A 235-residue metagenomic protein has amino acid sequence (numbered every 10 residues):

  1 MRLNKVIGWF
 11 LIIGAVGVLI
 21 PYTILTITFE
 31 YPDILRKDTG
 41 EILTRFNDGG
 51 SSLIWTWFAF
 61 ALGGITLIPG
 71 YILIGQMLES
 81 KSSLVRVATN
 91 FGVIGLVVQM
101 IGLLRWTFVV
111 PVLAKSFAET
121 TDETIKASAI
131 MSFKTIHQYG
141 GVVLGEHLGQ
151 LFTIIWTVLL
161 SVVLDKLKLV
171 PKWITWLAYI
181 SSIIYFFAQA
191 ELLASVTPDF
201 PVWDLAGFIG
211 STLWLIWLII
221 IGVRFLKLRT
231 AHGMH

Functional and structural regions predicted by a protein language model:
M1-H235: Hydrophobic, aromatic-enriched alpha-helical segments typical of multi-pass transmembrane helices
